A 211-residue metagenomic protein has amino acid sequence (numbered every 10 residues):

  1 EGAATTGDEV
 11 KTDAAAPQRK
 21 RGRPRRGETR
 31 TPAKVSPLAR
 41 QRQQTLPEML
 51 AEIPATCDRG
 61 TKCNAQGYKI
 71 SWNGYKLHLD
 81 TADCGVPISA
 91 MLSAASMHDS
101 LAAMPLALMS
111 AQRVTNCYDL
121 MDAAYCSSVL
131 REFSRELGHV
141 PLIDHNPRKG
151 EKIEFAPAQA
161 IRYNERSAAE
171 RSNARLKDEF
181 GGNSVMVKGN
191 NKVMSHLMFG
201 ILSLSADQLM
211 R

Functional and structural regions predicted by a protein language model:
E1-A123, S128-E136: Polybasic low-complexity intrinsically disordered regions
P17-T29, A123-G189: Helix-centered, glycine/charged polyanion-binding patches within enzymatic domains that contact phosphate-containing
A102, A168, S172, S195-M198 (+1 more regions): Catalytic-loop motifs flanking and including active-site residues across diverse enzymes
S110-V114, F180, M210: Alpha-helix capping/termination and helix-coil
K188-R211: Charge-patterned, long linear interaction tracts outside catalytic cores
